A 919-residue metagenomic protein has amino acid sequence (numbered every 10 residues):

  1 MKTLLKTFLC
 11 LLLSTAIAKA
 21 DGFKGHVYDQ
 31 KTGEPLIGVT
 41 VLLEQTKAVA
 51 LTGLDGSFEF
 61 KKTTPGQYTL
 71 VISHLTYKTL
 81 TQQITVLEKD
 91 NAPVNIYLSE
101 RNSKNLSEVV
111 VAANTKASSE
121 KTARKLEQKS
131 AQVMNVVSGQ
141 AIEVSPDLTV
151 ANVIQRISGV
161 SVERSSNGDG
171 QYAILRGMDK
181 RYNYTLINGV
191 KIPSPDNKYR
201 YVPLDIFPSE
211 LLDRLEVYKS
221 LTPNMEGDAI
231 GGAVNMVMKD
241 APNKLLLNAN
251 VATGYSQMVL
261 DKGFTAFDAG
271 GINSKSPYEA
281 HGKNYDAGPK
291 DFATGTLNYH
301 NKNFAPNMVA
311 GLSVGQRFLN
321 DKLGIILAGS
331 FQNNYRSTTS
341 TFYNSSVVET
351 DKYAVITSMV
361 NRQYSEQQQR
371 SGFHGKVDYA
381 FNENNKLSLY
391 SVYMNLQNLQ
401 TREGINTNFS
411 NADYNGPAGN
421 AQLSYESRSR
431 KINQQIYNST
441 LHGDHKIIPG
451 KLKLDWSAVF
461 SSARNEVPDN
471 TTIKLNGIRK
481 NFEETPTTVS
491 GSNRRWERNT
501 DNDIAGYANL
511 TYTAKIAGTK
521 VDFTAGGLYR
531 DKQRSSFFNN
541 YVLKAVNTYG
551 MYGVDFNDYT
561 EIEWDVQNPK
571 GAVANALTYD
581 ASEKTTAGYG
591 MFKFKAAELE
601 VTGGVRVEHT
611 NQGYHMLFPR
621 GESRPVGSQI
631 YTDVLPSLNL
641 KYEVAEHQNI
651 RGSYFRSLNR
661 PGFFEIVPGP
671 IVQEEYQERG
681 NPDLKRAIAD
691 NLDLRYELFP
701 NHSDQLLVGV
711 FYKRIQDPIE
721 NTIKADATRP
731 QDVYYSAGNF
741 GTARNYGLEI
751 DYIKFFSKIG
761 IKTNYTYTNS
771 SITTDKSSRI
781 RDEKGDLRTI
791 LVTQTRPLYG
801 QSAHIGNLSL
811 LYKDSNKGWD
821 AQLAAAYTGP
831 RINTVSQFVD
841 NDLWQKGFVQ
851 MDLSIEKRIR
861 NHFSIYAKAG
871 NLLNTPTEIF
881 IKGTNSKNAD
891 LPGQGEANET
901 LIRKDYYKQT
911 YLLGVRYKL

Functional and structural regions predicted by a protein language model:
G22, A293-R402, L638: Transmembrane beta-barrel wall of Gram-negative outer-membrane proteins
T40-E44, S73-L75, L87, N91-E143 (+2 more regions): Short, acidic, small-residue-rich periplasmic hinge/interaction motif at the N-terminus of Gram-negative outer-membrane
K61, V162, V190-K219, K239 (+1 more regions): Short acidic/polar hinge/loop motifs at secondary-structure boundaries that mediate gating or recognition
K191, Q533, N557-K570, N611 (+6 more regions): Surface-exposed extracellular loop regions of Gram-negative outer-membrane beta-barrel proteins, predominantly
I206-A252: A beta-strand signature from Gram-negative outer-membrane beta-barrel systems, especially the internal plug domain
A418-H442, V573-T586, Q629, L658-I715 (+3 more regions): Outer-membrane beta-barrel signature, preferentially recognizing the C-terminal barrel domain of Gram-negative
Y712-R714, D732, S736-V835: Gram-negative outer-membrane beta-barrel transporters
Y827-T834, K857-L919: C-terminal beta-signal and adjacent terminal beta-strands/loops of Gram-negative outer-membrane beta-barrel proteins
